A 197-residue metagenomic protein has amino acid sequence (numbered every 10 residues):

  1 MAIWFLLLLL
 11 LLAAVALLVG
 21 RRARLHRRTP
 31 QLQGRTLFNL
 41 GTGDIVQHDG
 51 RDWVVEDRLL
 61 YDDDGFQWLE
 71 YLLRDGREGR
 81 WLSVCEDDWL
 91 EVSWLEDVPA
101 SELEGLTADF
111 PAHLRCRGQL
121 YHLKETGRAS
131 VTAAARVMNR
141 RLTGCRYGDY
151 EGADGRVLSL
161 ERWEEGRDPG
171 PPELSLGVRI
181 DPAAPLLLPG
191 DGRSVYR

Functional and structural regions predicted by a protein language model:
M1-R197: Mixed-charge, low-complexity intrinsically disordered regions
